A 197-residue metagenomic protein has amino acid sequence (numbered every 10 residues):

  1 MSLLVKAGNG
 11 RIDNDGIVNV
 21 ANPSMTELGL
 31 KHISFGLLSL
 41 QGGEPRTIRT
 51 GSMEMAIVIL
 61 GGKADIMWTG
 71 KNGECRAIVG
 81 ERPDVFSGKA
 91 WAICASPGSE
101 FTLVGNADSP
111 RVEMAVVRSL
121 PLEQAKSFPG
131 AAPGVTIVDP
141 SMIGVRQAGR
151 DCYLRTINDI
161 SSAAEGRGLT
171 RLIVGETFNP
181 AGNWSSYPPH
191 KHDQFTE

Functional and structural regions predicted by a protein language model:
S2-A7, I17: Long, compositionally biased, intrinsically disordered regions
D13-T47, E54, A148-E197: A short glycine-rich, His/Asp/Glu-containing loop-to-beta-strand
E27-H32, T47, M55, D65 (+3 more regions): Fe(II)/2-oxoglutarate oxygenase catalytic core
R46-R49, I66-M67, I93-A95, E100-D108 (+1 more regions): Short beta-strand His + acidic residue motifs that chelate non-heme Fe in jelly-roll/DSBH and cupin folds
G51-A77, A181, Q194-E197: Glycine- and acidic-residue-biased ligand/ion/polar-headgroup-sensing regions
W68-G98: Short acidic-glycine-tyrosine-enriched beta hairpin
G88-R150: Hydrophobic alpha-helical segments and helix pairs
